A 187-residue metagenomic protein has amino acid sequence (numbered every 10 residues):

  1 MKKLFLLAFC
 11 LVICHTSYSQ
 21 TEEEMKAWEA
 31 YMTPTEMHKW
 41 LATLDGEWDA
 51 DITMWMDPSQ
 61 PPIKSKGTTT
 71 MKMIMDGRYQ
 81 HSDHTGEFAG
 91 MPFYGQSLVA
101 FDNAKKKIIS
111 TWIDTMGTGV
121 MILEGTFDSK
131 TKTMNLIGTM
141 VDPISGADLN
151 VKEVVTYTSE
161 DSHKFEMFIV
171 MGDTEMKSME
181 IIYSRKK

Functional and structural regions predicted by a protein language model:
M1-E22: Bacterial Sec-dependent N-terminal signal peptides
S19-K187: Hydrophobic small-molecule pocket/channel-lining residues, especially in calycin-type beta-barrels
